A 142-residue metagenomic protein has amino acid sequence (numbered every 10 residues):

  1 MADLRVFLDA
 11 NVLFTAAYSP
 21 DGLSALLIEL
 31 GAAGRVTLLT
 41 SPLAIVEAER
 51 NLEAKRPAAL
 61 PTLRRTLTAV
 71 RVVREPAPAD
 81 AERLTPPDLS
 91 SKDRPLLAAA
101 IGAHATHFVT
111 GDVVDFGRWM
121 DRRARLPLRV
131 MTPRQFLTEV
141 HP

Functional and structural regions predicted by a protein language model:
M1-D21: Metal-dependent nucleic-acid phosphoesterase active-site entry motif
L8, P20-A54: PIN/NYN-family metal-dependent endoribonuclease catalytic core
A10, S90-R94: Conserved glycosyltransferase catalytic-site signature
P42, G111-V113: Short secondary-structure boundary segments
I45-A69, V130-T132, L137-P142: Extended, non-globular alpha-helical segments
R64-P87: Acidic catalytic patch
P86, R94, T106-H107, V114-P142: Acidic, PIN/NYN-like endoribonuclease modules and their adjacent C-terminal/linker elements
A103: Active-site charged/polar residues at nucleotide-handling catalytic sites that mediate phosphoryl, nucleotidyl
